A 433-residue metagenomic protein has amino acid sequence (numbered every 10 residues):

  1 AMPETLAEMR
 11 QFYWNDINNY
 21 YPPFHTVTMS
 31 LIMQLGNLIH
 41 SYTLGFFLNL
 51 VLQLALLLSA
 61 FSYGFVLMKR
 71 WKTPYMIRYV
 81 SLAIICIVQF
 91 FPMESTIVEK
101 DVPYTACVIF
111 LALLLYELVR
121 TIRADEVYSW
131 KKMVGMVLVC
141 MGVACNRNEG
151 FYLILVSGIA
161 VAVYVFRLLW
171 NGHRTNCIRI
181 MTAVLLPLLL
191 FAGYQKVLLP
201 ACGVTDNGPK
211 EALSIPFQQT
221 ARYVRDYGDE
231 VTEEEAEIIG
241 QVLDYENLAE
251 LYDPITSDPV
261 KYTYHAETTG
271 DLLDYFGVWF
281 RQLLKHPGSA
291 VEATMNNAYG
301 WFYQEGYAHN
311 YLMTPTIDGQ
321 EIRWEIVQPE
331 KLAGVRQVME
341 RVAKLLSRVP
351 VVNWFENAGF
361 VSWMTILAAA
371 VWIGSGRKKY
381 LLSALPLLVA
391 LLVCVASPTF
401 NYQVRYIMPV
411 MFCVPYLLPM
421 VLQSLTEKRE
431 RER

Functional and structural regions predicted by a protein language model:
A1-E8, D16-I32, H40-L44: Extracytoplasmic catalytic/substrate-binding loops of multi-pass membrane glycan-assembly enzymes
P23-V27, Y42, F46-L50, L82-A106 (+2 more regions): Aromatic- and kink-enriched transmembrane "portal" helix at the membrane-lumen/periplasm boundary that abuts
H40, L44-L52, N297-A384: Membrane-interface anchor segments at the N-terminal boundary of transmembrane helices in multi-pass membrane enzymes
L48-K72, F110: Transmembrane-helix motifs of polytopic, lipid-linked glycan transferases
T105-R123, L138-C140, S157, C413-V414: Specific aromatic-rich, kink-prone transmembrane helix
K132-R147, G158, V184-L188: Membrane-interface alpha helices of multi-pass inner-membrane proteins
E149-Y164, I180-A183: Transmembrane-embedded, aromatic-rich helix segments that form part of the hydrophobic channel/pocket engaging
G203-L332: Membrane-proximal stem/loop segments at transmembrane-domain junctions that anchor or position
